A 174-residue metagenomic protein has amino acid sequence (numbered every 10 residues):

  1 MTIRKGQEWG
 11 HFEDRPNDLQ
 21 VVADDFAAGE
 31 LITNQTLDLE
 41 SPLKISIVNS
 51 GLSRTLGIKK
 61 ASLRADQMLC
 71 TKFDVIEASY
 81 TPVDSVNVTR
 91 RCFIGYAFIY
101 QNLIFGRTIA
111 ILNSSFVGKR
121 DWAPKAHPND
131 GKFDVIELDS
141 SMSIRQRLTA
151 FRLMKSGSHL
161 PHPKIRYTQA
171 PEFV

Functional and structural regions predicted by a protein language model:
M1-F116, W122, N129, Y167-Q169: Catalytic core of DAGKc-family lipid kinases
H11, H127, H159-H162: Histidine (H) residue identity feature
D74-I76, V135, F173: Well-ordered beta-strand positions enriched in small/hydrophobic/aromatic, beta-favoring residues
S85-I94, A123-K125, L148-G157, V174: Noncatalytic linker/hinge segments flanking ATPase motor cores
V117-G118, D130-D134, S156-L160: Short, surface-exposed linear patches
K119-R120, Q146: Short helix/loop capping segments that flank catalytic or ligand/cofactor-binding pockets
W122-D139: Active-site-proximal loop/hinge segments within enzyme catalytic domains
E137-V174: ATP/nucleoside-binding phosphotransfer catalytic cores, i.e., glycine-rich phosphate-binding loops
